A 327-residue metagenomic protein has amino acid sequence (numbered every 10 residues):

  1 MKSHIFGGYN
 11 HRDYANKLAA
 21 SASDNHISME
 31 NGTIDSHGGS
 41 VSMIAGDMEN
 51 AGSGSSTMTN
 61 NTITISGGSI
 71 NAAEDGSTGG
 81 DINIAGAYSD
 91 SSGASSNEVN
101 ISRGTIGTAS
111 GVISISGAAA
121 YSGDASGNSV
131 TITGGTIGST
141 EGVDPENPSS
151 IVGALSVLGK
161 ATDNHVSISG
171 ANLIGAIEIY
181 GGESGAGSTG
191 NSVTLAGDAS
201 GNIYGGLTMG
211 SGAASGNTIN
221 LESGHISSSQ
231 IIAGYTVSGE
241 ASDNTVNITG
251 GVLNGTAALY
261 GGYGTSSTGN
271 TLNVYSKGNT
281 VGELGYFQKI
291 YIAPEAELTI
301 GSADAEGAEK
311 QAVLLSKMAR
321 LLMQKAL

Functional and structural regions predicted by a protein language model:
M1-S150, L155-E178, E183-N202, T208-Q230 (+2 more regions): Surface-exposed loop/turn motifs in large extracellular/passenger domains
